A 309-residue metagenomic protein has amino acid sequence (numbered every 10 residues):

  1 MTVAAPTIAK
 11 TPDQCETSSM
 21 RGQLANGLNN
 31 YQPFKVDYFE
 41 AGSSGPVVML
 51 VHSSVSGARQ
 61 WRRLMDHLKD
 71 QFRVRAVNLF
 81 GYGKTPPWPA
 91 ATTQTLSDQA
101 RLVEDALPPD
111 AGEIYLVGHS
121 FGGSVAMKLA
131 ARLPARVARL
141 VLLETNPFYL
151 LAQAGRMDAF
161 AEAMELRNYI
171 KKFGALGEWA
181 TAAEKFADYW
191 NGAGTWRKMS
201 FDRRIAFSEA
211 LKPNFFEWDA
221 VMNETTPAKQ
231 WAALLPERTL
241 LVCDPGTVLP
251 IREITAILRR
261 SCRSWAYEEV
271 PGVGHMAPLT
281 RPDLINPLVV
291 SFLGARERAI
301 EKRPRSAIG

Functional and structural regions predicted by a protein language model:
F34-P89, G112: Conserved HGGG/HGGXW glycine-rich cap/lid loop of the alpha/beta-hydrolase fold
N78, Y115, A138-V141: Residue in the alpha/beta-hydrolase core beta-strand immediately N-terminal to the catalytic nucleophile
S97-I114: Conserved acidic catalytic loop of the alpha/beta-hydrolase fold
G118, G122, A126: Gly/Ala-rich beta-loop-alpha elbow adjacent to hydrolase catalytic centers
M127, A131-R132, V137-G174: Flexible "cap/lid" loop of the alpha/beta hydrolase fold
A175-W218: Conserved alpha/beta-hydrolase catalytic His-Asp/Glu region
R203-R260, A266-E269: Conserved serine/cysteine hydrolase catalytic core
S264-G309: Catalytic active-site module of serine/aspartate enzymes centered on a nucleophile-bearing elbow/loop
